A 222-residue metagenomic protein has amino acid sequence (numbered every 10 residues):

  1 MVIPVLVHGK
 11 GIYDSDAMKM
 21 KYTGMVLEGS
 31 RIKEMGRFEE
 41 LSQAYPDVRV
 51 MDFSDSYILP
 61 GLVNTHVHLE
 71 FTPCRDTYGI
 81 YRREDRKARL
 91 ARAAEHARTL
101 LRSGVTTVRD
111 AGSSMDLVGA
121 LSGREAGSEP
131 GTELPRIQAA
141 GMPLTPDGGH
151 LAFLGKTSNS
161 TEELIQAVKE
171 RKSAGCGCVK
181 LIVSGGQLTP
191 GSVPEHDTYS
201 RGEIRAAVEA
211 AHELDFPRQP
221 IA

Functional and structural regions predicted by a protein language model:
M1-A44, I58: N-terminal metal-binding scaffold of metallo-dependent hydrolase/deaminase domains
K10, M25, S30, D55 (+6 more regions): Divalent metal-coordination and catalytic microenvironments
E40-L59, R86: Active-site metal-binding motif and surrounding structural segment of the metallo-beta-lactamase
S56-E125, G202: Metal-associated gating/positioning segment near the N- to mid-region
P60-Y78, P135-L154: N-terminal small/glycine-rich loop or linker at the start of catalytic domains across soluble metabolic enzymes
Y78-A91, G149-Q166, P217-A222: Active-site mouth loops of central-metabolism enzymes
R92-V118, L134-T145, C176-T189, F216-Q219: Divalent metal-dependent hydrolysis catalytic cores, especially in the metallo-beta-lactamase
E163-A222: Histidine/acidic residue-rich metal-binding segments in metalloenzymes
